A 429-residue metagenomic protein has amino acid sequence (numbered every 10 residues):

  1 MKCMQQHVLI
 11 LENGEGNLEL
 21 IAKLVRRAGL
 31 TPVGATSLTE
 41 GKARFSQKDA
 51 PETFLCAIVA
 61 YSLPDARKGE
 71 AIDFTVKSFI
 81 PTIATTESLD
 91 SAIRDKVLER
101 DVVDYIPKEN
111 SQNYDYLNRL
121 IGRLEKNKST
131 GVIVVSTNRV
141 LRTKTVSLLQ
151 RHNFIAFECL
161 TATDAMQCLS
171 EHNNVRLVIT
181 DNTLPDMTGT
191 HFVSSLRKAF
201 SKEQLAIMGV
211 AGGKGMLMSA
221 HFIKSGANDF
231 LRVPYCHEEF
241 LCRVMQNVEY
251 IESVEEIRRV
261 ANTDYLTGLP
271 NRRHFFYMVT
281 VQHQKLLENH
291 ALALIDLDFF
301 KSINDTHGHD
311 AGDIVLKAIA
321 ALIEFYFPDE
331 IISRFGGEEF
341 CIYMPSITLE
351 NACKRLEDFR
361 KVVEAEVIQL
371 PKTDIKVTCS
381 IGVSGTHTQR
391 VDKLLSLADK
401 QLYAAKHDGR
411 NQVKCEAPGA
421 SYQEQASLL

Functional and structural regions predicted by a protein language model:
R44-S46, R258-R259, P270-N289, A320-F327: Short regulatory alpha-helical coupling segments that immediately precede and/or link into cyclic nucleotide signaling
K214-Y265, R273-H283, R334: Signal-transducing coiled-coil linker helices
I257-M278, I295-H309, K317: Conserved nucleotide-binding and Mg2+-coordinating catalytic segments in signaling enzymes
F300, A318-I319, F335, F340 (+2 more regions): Hydrophobic framework residues that shape the active-site pocket of cyclic nucleotide turnover catalytic cores
A311-I331, E339: Active-site-proximal alpha-helical element of nucleotidyl cyclase-like catalytic domains and analogous helices
I331-R334, I375: A short pre-motif secondary-structure segment
C353, S384-L429: Catalytic-core segments of nucleotide cyclases and related cyclic-nucleotide turnover enzymes
V363-C379: Catalytic core regions of nucleotide second-messenger enzymes
